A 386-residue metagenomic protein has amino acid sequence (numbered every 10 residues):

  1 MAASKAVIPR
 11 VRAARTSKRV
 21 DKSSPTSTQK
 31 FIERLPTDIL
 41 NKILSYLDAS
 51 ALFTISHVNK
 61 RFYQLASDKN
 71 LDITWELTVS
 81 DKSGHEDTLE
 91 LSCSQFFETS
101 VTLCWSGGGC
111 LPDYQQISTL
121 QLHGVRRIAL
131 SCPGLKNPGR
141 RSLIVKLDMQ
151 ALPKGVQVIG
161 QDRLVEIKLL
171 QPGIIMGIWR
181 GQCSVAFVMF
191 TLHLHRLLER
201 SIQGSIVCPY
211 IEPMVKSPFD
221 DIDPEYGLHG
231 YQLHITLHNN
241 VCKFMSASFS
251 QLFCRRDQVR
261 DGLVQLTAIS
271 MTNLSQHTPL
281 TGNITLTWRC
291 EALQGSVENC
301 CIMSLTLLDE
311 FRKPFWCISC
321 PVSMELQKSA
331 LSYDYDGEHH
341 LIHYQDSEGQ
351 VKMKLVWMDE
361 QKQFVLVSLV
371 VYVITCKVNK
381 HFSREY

Functional and structural regions predicted by a protein language model:
A2-P25, N70-Y386: Substrate-receptor adaptors of ubiquitin E3 ligases
K22-R34, N41, A49-S50, L164-E166: A detector of helix-start/N-cap boundary segments at the beginnings of structured domains
K30, K69-N70: General structural signal for secondary-structure boundaries
K30, P36, D48, N59 (+3 more regions): Helix N-cap and loop-to-helix transition residues
R34-D48, L52-A66: Short hydrophobic alpha-helical "box" of cullin-RING ligase substrate receptors that recruits the CRL scaffold
